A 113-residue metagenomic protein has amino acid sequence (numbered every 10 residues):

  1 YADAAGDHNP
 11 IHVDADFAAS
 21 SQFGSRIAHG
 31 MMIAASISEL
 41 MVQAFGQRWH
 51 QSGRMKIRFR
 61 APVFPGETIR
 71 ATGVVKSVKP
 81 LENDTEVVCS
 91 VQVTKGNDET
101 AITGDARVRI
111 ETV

Functional and structural regions predicted by a protein language model:
Y1-A28, T112: Catalytic strand-loop segment that frames the active site of acyl-thioester-processing enzymes
G6, V42, T103: Residue-level marker of positions within ordered structural domains that often coincide with functionally constrained
V13, S38, V42, C89-K95: A broadly tuned preference for mixed-charge, low-complexity surface segments
A19-A28, M32-T72: Hydrophobic beta-strand-centered segment that forms part of the acyl-chain substrate-binding groove
F64-V113: HotDog/MaoC-like acyl-thioester-processing domains
